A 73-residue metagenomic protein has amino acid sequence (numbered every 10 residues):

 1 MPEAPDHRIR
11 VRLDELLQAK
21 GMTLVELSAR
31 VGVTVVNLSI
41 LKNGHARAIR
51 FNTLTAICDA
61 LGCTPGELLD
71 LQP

Functional and structural regions predicted by a protein language model:
M1-M22: A short, Lys/Arg-rich alpha-helix, primarily the initiator
D14, V25, T55: Residues within the helices of the helix-turn-helix
L17, S28, C58: The alpha-helix within a helix-turn-helix
G21-I40: Short alpha-helical DNA-recognition segment
K42, T53, Q72: DNA major-groove recognition helix of helix-turn-helix
H45-A56: Short, basic-rich loop-to-helix N-cap that marks the start of a DNA-contacting helix
G62-P73: Short C-terminal boundary/hinge segments that cap the last helix of small helical domains
